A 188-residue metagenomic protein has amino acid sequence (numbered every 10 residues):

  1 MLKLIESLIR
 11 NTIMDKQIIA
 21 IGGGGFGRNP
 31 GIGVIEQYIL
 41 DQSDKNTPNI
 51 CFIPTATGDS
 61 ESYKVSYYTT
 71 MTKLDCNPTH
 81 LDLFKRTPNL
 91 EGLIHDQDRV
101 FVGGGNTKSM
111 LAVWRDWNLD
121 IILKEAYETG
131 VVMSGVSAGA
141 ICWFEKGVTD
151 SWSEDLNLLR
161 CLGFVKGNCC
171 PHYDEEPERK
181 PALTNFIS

Functional and structural regions predicted by a protein language model:
L4: Cationic, low-complexity basic patches in intrinsically disordered or flexible, solvent-exposed regions
L8, I13-G103: N-terminal beta1-alpha1 cap of cysteine-dependent amidohydrolase-like domains
G24, G104-K108, G139: Short glycine-rich anion-binding loops that position phosphate/pyrophosphate groups of nucleotides and phosphorylated
G31-I32, Y63-K64, R115, R179-A182: Residues at alpha-helix caps and immediate loop-helix transition turns in enzyme cores, especially N- and C-cap
M71, A126-Y127, I187: A generic structural signal for well-ordered alpha-helical segments
L111-P181: Class I SAM-dependent methyltransferase SAM-binding "motif I" and its flanking Rossmann-like core
A182-S188: A conserved acidic, glycine/proline-rich C-terminal tail/linker
